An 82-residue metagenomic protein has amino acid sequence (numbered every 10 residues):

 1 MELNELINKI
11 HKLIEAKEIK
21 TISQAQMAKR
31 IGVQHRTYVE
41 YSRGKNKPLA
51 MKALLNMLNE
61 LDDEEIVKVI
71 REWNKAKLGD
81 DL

Functional and structural regions predicted by a protein language model:
M1-K20: A short, Lys/Arg-rich alpha-helix, primarily the initiator
L3-I7, M51-L54, D63-V67: Short amphipathic alpha-helical segments that mediate assembly, nucleic-acid/protein binding, or membrane association
L13-K17, E60-E64, A76: Surface-exposed polar/charged interaction patches
K20-V39: Short alpha-helical DNA-recognition segment
H35, N46, N59-D63, L78: Short alpha-helix boundary/capping elements
E40, E64-L82: Short, charged recognition helix plus adjacent turn of helix-turn-helix-like nucleic-acid-binding domains
G44-M57: Short, basic-rich loop-to-helix N-cap that marks the start of a DNA-contacting helix
